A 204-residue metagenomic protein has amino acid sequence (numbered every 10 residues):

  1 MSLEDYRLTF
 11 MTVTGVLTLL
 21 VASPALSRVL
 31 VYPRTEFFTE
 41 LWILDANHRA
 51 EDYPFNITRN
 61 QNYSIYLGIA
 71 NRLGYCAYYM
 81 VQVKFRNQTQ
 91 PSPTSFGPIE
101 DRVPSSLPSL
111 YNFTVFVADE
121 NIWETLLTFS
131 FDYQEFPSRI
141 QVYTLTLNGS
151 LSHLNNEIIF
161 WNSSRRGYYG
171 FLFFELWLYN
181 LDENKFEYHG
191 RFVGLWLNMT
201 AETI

Functional and structural regions predicted by a protein language model:
M1-I43: A eukaryote-biased signal for short, well-structured alpha-helical docking elements
S27-C76: Membrane-interface segments at or immediately adjacent to transmembrane helices that form the boundary between
F37-D52, F85-S109: Short aromatic-acidic-glycine turn motif
C76-V83, P93, S138-I140: Short, hydrophobic/aromatic beta-strand segments
Q82-K84, Q141-F186: Internal, hydrophobic beta-strand segments that form the core of beta-sheet-rich folds
P98-T144: Intrinsically disordered, low-complexity Pro/Gly/Ser/Thr-rich segments with frequent PxxP/GP/PP motifs and embedded
D182-I204: Short beta-strand elements
